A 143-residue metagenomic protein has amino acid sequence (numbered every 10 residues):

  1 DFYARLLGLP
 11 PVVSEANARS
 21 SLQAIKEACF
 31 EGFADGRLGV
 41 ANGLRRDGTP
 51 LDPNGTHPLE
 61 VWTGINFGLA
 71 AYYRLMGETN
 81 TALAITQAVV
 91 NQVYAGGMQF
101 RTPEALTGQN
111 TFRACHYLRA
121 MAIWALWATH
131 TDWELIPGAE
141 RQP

Functional and structural regions predicted by a protein language model:
D1-R141: Active-site core of glycosidic bond-cleaving carbohydrate-active enzymes
